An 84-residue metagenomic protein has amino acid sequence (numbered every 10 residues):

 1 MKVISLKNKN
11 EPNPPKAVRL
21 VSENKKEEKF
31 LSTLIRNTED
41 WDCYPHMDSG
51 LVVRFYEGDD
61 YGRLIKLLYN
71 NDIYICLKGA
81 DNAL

Functional and structural regions predicted by a protein language model:
M1-K2, K78-L84: Short intrinsically disordered terminal tails
K2-W41: N-terminal acidic leader/helix
K25-A80: Acidic, low-complexity, intrinsically disordered interaction modules
